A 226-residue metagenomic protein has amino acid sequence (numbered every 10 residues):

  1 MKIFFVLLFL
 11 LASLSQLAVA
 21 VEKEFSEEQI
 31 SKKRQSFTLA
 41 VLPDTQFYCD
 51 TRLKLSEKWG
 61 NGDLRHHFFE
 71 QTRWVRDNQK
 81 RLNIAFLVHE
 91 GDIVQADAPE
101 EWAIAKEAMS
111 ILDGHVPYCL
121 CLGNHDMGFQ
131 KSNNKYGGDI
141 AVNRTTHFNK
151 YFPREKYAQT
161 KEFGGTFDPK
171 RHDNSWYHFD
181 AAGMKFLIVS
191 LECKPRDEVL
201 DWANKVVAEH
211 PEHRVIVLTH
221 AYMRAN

Functional and structural regions predicted by a protein language model:
F5-S15: Bacterial N-terminal signal peptides
V19-E100: N-terminal active-site segment of His-dependent metallophosphoesterases
K32, Q71-F86, D168-D173, H178-D180 (+1 more regions): His/acidic metal-ligating clusters that form di-metal
V41-P43, A85-D92, P117-G123, S190-L191 (+1 more regions): Active-site neighborhood of phospho(di)ester-bond hydrolases with catalytic His/Asp-centered motifs
L42-Y48, Q71-R81, A96, A108-H115 (+2 more regions): Structured segments of extracytoplasmic/periplasmic soluble domains in secreted or envelope-associated proteins
C49, Q95-D97, M127-K131, R224-N226: Short catalytic/ligand-binding loop motif for oxyanion handling, primarily in non-cytosolic enzymes, centered on
E57-K58, A98-D201, H210: Extended active-site neighborhood of metal-dependent phosphoesterases/phosphodiesterases
